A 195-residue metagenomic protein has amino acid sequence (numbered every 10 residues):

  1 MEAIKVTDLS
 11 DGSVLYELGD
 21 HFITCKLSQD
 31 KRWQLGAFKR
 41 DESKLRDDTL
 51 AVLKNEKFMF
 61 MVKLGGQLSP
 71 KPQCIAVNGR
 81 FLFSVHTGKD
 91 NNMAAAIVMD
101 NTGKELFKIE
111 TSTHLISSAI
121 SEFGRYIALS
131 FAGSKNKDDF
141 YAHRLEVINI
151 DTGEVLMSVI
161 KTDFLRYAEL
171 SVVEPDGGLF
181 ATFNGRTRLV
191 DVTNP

Functional and structural regions predicted by a protein language model:
M1-I4, S13-D47: Beta-strand-rich domains and repeat architectures in extracellular enzymes and scaffolds, especially beta-propellers
S10, K54-E56, D100-T102, I150-G153 (+1 more regions): Short loop/turn segments that connect beta-strands within beta-propeller blades
D11-Y16, K57-L64, K104-I109, E154-I160: A short beta-strand motif characteristic of beta-propeller blades
S13-Q29, L64-V77, T111-F123, T162-P175: Repeated scaffold domains used in trafficking and secretory/extracellular systems, primarily beta-propellers
Q34, F81-L82, I127, L179-F180: Hydrophobic beta-strand positions that form the internal "hydrophobic ladder" of WD40/Gbeta-like beta-propeller blades
D41-D47, G88-A94, N136-H143: Short, solvent-exposed loop/turn segments at conserved positions within beta-propeller repeat blades
D48-V52, A96-D100, A142-N149: Beta-propeller blade signature
E169-P195: Blade-level signature of beta-propeller repeat domains, shared across WD40, Kelch, NHL, RCC1 and BNR/Asp-box propellers
